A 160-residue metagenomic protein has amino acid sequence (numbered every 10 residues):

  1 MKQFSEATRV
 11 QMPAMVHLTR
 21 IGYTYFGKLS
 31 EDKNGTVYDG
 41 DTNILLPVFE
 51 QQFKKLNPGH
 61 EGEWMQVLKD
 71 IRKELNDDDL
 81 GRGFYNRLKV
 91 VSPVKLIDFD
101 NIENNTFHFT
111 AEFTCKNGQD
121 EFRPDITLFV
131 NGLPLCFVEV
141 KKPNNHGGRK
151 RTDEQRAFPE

Functional and structural regions predicted by a protein language model:
M1-E160: An alpha-helical interface "stripe"
